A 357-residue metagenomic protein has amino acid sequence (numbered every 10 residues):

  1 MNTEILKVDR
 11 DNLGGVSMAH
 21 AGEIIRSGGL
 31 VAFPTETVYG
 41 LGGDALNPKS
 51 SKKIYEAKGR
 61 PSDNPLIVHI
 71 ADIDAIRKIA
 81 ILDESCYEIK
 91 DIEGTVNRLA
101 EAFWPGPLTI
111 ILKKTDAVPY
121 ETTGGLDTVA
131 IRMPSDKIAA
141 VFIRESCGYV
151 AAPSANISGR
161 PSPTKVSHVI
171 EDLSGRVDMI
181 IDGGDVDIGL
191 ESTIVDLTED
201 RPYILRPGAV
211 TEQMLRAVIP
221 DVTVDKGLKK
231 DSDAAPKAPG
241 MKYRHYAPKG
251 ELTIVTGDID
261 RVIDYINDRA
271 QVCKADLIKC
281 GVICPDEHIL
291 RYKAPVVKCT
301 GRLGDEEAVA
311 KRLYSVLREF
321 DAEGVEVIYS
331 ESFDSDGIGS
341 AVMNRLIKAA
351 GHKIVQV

Functional and structural regions predicted by a protein language model:
M1-V357: Active-site-adjacent structural elements in enzyme catalytic cores
